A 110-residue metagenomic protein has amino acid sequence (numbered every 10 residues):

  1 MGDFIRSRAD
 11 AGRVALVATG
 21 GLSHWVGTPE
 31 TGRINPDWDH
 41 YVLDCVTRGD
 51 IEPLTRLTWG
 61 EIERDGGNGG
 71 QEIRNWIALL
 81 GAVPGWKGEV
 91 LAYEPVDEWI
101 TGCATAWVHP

Functional and structural regions predicted by a protein language model:
M1-F4, A18-T19: Short, hydrophobic/aromatic alpha-helical segments in well-folded domains
D3-D10, P29-P110: Flexible, D/E/H-enriched segments
G12-L22: Beta-strand elements within well-structured catalytic alpha/beta cores of enzymes that handle phosphate/sulfate esters
H24-T28: Short acidic/glycine-rich loop or secondary-structure boundary segments that cap or lie
